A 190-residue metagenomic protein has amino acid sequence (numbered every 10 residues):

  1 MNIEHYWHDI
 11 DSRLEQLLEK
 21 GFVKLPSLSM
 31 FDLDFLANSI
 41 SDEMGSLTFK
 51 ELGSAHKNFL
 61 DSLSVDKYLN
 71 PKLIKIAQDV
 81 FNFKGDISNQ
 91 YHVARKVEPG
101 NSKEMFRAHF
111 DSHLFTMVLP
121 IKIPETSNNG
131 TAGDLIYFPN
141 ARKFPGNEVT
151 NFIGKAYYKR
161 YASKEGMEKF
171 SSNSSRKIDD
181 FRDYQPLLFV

Functional and structural regions predicted by a protein language model:
M1-K75, D79-V80: N-terminal auxiliary "cap/dimerization" subdomain that precedes the catalytic jelly-roll/cupin core of mononuclear
R13-E19, D86-S88, P186: A short, polar/charged loop/turn motif at coil->beta-strand junctions and beta-hairpin connectors
Y68, K72, S88-N89, S112 (+1 more regions): Residues forming well-ordered secondary-structure scaffolds
L69, S88-A94, E165-E168: Short, charged, low-hydrophobicity "junction" segments
F81-V93, T131-G133: A short coil-to-beta-strand element that immediately follows conserved catalytic motifs
E98-P186: Catalytic core of non-heme Fe(II) oxygenases with the double-stranded beta-helix
